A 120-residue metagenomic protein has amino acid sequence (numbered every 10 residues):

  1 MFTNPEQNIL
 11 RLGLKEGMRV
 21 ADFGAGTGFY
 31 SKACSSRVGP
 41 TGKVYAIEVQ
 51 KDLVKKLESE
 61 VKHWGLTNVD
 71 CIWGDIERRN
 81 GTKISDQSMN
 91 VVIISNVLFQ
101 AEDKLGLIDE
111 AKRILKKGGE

Functional and structural regions predicted by a protein language model:
M1-M18: Conserved alpha-helix/loop element of class I SAM-dependent methyltransferases that forms part of the SAM/SAH-binding
K15, G39, E102, K116: Short conserved AdoMet
R19, K43, G118-E120: Short glycine-centered segments of the SAM/dcSAM-binding site in methyltransferase folds
A21, T27-N80: Class I SAM-dependent methyltransferase SAM/SAH-binding core
S35-S36, L105-E120: A short glycine-rich, Lys/Arg-flanked "PGG" loop and its adjoining helix->strand segment in the class I
E77-V91: A short acidic, Gly/Pro-enriched loop at the edge of an enzyme's catalytic core that lines a small-molecule cofactor
M89-D103: A short SAM/SAH-binding and catalytic strip from SAM-dependent methyltransferases
